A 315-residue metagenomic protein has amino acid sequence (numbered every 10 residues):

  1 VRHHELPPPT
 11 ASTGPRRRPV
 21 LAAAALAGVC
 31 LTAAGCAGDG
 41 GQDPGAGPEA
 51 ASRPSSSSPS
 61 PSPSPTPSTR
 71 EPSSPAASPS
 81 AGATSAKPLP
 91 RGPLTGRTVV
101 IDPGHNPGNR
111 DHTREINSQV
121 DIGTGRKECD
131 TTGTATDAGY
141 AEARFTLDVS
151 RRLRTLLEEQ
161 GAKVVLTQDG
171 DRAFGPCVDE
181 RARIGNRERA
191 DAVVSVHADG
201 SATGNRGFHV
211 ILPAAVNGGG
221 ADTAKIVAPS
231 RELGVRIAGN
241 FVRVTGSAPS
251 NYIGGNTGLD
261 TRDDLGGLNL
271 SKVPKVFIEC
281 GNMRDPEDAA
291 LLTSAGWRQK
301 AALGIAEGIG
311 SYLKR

Functional and structural regions predicted by a protein language model:
V1-A34: Sec-dependent bacterial lipoprotein signal peptides
V20-A24, A34-T98: N-terminal low-complexity, Pro/Thr-rich disordered segments that flank secretion/membrane-targeting signals
G41, G108-R110, S247: Secretory-pathway/luminal and periplasmic proteins that interact with or process carbohydrate-rich
K87-R181: Active-site histidine-acidic residue metal-binding/catalytic motifs, centered on HxH/HExxH-like signatures
F145-R315: Active-site-proximal helix/loop segments of hydrolytic enzymes
